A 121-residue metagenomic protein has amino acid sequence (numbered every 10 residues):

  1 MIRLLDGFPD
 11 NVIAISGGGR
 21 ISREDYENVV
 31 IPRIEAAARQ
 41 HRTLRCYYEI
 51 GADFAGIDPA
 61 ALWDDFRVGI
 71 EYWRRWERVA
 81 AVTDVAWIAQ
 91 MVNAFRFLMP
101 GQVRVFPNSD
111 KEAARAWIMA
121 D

Functional and structural regions predicted by a protein language model:
I2-D121: Amphipathic, Lys/Arg-enriched alpha-helical "gate/interface" segment within cytosolic domains that mediates
